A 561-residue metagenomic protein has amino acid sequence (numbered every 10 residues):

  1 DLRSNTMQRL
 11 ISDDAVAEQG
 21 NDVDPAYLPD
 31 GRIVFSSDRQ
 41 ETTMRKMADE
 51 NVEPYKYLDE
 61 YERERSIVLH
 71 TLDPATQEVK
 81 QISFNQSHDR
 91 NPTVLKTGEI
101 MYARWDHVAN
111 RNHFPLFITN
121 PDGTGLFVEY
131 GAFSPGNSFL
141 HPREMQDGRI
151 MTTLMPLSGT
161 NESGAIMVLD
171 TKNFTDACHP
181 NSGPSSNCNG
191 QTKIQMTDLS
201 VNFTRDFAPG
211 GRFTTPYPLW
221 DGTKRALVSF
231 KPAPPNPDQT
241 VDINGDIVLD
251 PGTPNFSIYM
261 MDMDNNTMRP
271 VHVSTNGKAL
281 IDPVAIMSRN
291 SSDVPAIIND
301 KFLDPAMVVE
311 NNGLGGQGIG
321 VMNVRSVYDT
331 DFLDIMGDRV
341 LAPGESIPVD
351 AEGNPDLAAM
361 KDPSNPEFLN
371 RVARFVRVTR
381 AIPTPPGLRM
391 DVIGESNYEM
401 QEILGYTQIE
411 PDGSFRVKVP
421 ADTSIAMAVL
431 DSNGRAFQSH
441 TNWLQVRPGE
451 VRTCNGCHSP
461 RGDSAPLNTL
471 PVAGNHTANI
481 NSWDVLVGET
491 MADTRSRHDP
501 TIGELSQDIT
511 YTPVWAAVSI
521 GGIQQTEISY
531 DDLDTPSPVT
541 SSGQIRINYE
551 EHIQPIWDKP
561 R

Functional and structural regions predicted by a protein language model:
D1-S4, Q8-E41, M151-T160, M167-N173 (+1 more regions): Extended surface/linker regions that mediate inter-domain or inter-protein docking in multi-component redox
S4-R9, D49-Y55, S66, Q77-Q81 (+5 more regions): Predominantly a core beta-strand signature of beta-propeller blades across repeat-based propeller domains
D13-D22, P29, S36-L69, S83-D89 (+3 more regions): A flexible loop/linker signature enriched in serine peptidases of the S9 family
V23, I67, K80, R90 (+6 more regions): Structural signature of WD-repeat beta-propeller blades
D30, A75-T76, T97, D122 (+3 more regions): Acidic/polar residues in short coil/turn loops that connect beta-strands within repeat-based beta-sheet scaffolds
T93: Extracellular/periplasmic metallocenter environments
R143: Conserved active-site carboxylates
